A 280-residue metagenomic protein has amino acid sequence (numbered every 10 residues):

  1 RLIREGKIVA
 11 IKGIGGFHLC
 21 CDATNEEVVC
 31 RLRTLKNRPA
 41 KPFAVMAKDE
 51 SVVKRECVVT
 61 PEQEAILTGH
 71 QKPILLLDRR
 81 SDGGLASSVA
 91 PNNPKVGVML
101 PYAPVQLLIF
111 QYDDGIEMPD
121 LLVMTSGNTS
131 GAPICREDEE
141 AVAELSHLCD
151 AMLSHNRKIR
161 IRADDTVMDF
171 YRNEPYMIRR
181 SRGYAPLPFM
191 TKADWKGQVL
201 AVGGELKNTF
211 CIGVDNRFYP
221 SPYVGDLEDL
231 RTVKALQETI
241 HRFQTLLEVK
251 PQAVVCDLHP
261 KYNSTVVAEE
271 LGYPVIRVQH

Functional and structural regions predicted by a protein language model:
R1-I276: Active-site-adjacent structural elements in enzyme catalytic cores
V278-H280: Active-site-adjacent helical/loop segments in soluble small-molecule enzymes
